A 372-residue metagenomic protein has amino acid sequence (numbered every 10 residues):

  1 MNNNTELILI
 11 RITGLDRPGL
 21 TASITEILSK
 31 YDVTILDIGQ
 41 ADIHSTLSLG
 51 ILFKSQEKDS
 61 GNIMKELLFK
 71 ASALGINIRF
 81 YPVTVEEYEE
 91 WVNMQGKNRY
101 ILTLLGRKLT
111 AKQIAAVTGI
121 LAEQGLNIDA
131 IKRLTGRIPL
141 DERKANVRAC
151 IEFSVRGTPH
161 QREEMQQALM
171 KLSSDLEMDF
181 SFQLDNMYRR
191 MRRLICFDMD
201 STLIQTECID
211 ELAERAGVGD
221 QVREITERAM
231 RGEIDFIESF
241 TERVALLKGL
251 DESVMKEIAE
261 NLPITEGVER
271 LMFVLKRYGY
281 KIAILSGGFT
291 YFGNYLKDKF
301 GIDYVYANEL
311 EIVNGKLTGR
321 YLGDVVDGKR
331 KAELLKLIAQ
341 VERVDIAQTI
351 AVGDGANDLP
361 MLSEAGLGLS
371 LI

Functional and structural regions predicted by a protein language model:
M1-R192: A conserved regulatory-domain signal marking ACT and ACT-like small-molecule sensing domains and adjacent regulatory
L20, Q113, L203-T206, D358-M361: Short glycine/serine/threonine-rich phosphate/pyrophosphate-binding segments that cradle anionic phosphate groups
E87-G96, F182, N186-R193, E227-E252: Long, charged amphipathic helices and adjacent flexible linkers at domain junctions
N93-K97, I195, L317-V325: Short, surface-exposed amphipathic charged segments that create phosphate/polyanion-binding patches used for binding
L105-R107, C196-D198, L285, V352: Short hydrophobic segments within beta-strands
R189-I237, T241: Active-site neighborhood of HAD-like aspartate-dependent phosphohydrolases
G249-I372: C-terminal cap/substrate-recognition subdomain and adjoining C-terminal extension of metal-dependent phosphatase-like
